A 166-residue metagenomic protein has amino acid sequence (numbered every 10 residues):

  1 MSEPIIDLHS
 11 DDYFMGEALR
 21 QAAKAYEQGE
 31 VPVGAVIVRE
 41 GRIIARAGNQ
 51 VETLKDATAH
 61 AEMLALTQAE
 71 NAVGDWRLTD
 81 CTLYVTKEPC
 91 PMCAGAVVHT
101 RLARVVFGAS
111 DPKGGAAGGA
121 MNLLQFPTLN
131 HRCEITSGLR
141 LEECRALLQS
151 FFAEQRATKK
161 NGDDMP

Functional and structural regions predicted by a protein language model:
M1-A25, P89-M92, A96-P166: Zinc-dependent deaminase
A18, A22-A25, A61, A65-A69: Stable alpha-helical structural segments in soluble proteins, enriched in small hydrophobic residues
G29-V33, R77-T79: Short, basic and Ser/Thr-rich N-terminal targeting/leader segments
V33-G41: Short beta-strand scaffold segments in enzyme catalytic cores
T53-M63: A short, polar/charged loop-to-alpha-helix boundary motif
D75-E88: Immediate flanking context of iron-sulfur cluster ligation sites
